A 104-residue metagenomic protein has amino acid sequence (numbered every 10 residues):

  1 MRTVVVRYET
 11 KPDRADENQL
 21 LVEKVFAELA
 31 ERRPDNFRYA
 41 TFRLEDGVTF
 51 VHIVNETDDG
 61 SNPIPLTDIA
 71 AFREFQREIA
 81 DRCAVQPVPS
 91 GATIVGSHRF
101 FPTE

Functional and structural regions predicted by a protein language model:
R2, R33, D46-V48: Residue-level preference for beta-strand/loop junctions
R2-E9, V51-I53: Active-site-flanking beta-strand signature of metal-NTP-handling nucleotidyl enzymes and homologous cyclase-like
E9-L20: Short, surface-exposed ligand-recognition loops at beta-strand->loop->(often short) alpha-helix junctions that present
P12, D46-T49, E56-N62: Short, charged/polar surface micro-motifs in flexible loops or helix N-caps
A15-E17, S61-N62, H98: Intrinsically disordered, low-complexity acidic/polar segments
K24, E28-R38, V54-S90: An amphipathic, aromatic/His-enriched active-site/gating alpha helix that lines ligand/cofactor pockets
F42-L44: Short beta-strand micro-motifs enriched in acidic
G91-E104: Acidic/histidine-enriched, glycine/proline-rich intrinsically disordered or flexible terminal extensions
